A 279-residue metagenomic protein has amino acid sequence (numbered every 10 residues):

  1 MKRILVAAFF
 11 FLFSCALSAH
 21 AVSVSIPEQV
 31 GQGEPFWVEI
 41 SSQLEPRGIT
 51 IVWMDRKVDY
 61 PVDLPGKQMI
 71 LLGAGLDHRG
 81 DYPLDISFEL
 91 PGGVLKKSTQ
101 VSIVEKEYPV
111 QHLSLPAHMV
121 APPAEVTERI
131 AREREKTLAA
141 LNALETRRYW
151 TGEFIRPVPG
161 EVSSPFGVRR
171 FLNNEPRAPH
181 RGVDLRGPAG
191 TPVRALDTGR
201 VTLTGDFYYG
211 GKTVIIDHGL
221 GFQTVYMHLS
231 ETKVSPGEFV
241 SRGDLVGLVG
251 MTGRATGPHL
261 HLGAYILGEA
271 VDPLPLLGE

Functional and structural regions predicted by a protein language model:
M1-I4: Positively charged n-region of N-terminal signal peptides that target proteins for export
A7-A16: Bacterial N-terminal signal peptides
H20-Q100, E105-E107: Cationic-aromatic interfacial patches
D55, L84, V162, L185 (+4 more regions): Terminal peptide-recognition signature
Q100-G210: Surface-exposed, glycine-biased beta-strand/turn segments
R181, L196-S230, P258-A264: Zn2+-dependent peptidoglycan hydrolase active-site motif and core
P192-T202, E231-V249: Short, well-structured beta-strand-loop connectors
T213-H218, F222, E238-E279: Conserved, short, structured surface segments that act as functional micro-motifs
